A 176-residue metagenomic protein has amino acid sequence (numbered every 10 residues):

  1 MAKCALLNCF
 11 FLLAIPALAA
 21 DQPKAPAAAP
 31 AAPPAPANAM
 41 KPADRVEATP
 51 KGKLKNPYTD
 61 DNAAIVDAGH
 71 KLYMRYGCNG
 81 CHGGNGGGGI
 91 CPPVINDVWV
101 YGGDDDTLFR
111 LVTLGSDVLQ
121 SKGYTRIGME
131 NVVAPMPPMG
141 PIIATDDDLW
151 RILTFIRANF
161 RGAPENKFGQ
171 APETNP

Functional and structural regions predicted by a protein language model:
M1-L7: Bacterial N-terminal signal peptides that target proteins for export
I15-A19: Sec/Tat signal peptide C-region and signal peptidase I cleavage site
A20-A27: Cleaved targeting-peptide boundary
P33-N38, P42-M74, N175-P176: Electrostatic cytochrome c docking/interface patches
I65, D104-L108, D148: Stable alpha-helical elements in mature extracytoplasmic
G69, R75-G84, L108, V112 (+2 more regions): The canonical Cys-X-X-Cys-His
M74, N79, G89-D104: Mid-length scaffold segments of soluble, non-membrane domains
G89-I95, S116-D148, N159, P164-N175: Axial heme c-ligation environment in periplasmic c-type cytochrome domains
